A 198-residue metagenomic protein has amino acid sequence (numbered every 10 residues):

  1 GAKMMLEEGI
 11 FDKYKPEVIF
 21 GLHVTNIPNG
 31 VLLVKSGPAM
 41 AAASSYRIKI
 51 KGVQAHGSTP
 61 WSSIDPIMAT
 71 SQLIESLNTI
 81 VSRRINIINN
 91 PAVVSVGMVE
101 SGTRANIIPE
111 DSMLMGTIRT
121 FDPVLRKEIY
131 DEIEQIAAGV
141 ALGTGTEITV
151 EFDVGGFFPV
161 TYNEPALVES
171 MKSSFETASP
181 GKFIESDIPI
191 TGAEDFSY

Functional and structural regions predicted by a protein language model:
G1-P109, T191-F196: Histidine/acidic-residue-rich, glycine-tolerant segments that coordinate divalent metal ions
M68-Y198: Metal-dependent amide/peptide-bond hydrolase catalytic core, centered on the "pita-bread" metallohydrolase fold
